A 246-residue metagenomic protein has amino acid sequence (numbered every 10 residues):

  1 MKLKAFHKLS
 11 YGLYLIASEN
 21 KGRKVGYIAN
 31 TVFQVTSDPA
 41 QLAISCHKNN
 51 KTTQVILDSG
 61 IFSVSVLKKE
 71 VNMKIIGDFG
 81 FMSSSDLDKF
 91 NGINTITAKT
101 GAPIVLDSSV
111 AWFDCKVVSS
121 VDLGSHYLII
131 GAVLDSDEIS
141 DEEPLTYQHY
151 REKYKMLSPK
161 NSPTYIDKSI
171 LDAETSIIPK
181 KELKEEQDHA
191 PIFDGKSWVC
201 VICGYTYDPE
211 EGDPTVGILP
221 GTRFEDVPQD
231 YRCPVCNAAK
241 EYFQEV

Functional and structural regions predicted by a protein language model:
M1-P191: Basic, polyanion-binding surface patches
I16-S18, K196-V201: A short beta-strand micro-motif
D194-K196, Q229-D230: Short metal-coordination and nucleic-acid-contact micro-motifs, chiefly zinc-binding Cys/His arrays
C200-C203, C233-C236: Short cysteine-rich clusters marking metal-coordination/redox-active sites
G204-P209, V227: Cys/His-rich short segments
P209-E210, E241-E245: Short, non-ligating residues that shape and space the ligands of small metal-coordination modules and catalytic
T215-D230: Short linker/helix segments within small regulatory modules
E225, A238-E241: Cys/His-rich finger/ribbon microdomains and the adjacent scaffold used for macromolecule binding/structural
